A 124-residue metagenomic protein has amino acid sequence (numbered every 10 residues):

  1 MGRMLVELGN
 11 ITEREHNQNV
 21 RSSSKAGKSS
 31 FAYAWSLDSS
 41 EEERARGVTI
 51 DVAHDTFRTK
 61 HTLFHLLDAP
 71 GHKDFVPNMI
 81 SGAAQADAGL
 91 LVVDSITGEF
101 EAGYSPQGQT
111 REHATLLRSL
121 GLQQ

Functional and structural regions predicted by a protein language model:
M1-P77, A86-E99: P-loop NTPase switch module centered on the Walker A-proximal segment
G82-A83, G89-Q124: Conserved C-terminal guanine-recognition region of P-loop GTPase G domains, centered on the G4
